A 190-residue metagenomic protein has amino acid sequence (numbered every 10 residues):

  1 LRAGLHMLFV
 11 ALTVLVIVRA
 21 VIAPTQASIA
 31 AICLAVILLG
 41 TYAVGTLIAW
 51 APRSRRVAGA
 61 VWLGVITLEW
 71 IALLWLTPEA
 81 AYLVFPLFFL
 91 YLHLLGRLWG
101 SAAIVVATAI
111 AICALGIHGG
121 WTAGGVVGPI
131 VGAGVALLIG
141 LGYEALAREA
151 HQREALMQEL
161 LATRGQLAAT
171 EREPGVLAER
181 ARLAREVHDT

Functional and structural regions predicted by a protein language model:
L1-A60: N-terminal signal-anchor/first transmembrane helix of integral membrane proteins
R2-L12, I71-Y82, V131-G134: Hydrophobic alpha-helical transmembrane segments
A11-L15, T67-A72, A107-G116: Aromatic-anchored segments of alpha-helical transmembrane domains
R19, I71, W75, L137 (+1 more regions): Short hydrophobic alpha-helical membrane-anchoring segments
P52-F85, G100-I104, A123, G128: Subset of alpha-helical transmembrane segments and adjacent helix-loop junctions that display helix-helix
I66-L68, L73-L76, L161, G165-L167 (+1 more regions): Short, contiguous, well-ordered secondary-structure segments
Y82-Q166: Cytosolic coiled-coil signaling helices that couple upstream sensory modules
T163-G165, T170-T190: Histidine-centered phosphotransfer motif of kinases
